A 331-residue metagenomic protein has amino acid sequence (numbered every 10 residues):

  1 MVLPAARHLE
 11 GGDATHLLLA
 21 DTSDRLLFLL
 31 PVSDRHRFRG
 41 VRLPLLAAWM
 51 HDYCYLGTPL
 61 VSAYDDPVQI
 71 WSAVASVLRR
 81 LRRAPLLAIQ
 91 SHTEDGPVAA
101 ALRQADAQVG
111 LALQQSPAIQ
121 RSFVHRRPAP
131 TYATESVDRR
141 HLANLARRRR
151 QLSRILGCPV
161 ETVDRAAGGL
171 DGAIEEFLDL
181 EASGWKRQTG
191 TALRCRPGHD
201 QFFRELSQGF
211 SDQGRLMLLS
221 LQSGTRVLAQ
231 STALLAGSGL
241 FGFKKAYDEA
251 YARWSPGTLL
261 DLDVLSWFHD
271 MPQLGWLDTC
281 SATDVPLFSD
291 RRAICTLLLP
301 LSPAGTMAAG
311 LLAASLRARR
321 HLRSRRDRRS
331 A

Functional and structural regions predicted by a protein language model:
M1-A48, Q90-R121, R127-R253: A conserved beta-strand-loop-helix scaffold within acyl/acetyltransferase catalytic domains
D21, R37-P117, L234-L299: Acyl-donor binding region in acyl/amide transferases
W49-M50, P59-Y64, A118-F123, Q151-L156 (+7 more regions): Short C-terminal domain-edge/linker segments immediately following a structured domain
V61-Y64, V124-R127, R165, L301: Short beta-strand-to-loop capping motifs
V74-A75, E135-A143, L311-A318: Short intrinsically disordered coil segments
S76-R79, A133-V137, T225, W267-F268 (+2 more regions): A general structural signal for short secondary-structure boundary/capping elements
C295-A331: Membrane-proximal basic amphipathic "stem/tether" segments
